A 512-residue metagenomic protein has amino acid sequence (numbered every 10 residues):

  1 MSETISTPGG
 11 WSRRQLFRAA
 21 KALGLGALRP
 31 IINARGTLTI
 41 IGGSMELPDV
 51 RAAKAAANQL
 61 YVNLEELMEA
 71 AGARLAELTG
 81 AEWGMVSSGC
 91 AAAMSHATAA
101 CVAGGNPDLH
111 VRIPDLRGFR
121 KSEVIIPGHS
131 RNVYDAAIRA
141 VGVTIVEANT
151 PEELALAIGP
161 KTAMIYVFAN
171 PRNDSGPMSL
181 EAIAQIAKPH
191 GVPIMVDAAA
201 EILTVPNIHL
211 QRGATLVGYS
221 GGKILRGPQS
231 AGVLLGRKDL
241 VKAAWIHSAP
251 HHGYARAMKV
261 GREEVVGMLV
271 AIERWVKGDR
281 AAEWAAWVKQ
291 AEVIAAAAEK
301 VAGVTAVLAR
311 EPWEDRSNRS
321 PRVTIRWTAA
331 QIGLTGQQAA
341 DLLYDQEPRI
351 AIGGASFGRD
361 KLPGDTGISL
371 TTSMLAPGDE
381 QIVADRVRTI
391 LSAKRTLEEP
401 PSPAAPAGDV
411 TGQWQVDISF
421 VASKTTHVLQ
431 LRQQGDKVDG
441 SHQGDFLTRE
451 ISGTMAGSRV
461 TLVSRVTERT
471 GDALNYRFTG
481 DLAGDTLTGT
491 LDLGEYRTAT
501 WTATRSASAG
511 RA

Functional and structural regions predicted by a protein language model:
M1-W11: N-terminal secretory signal peptides
S12, F17-M45, G72-S87, A91-R280 (+7 more regions): Conserved PLP-enzyme active-site core in the AAT-like
K21-A22, E299-K394: Conserved C-terminal alpha-helix-loop-beta "cap" of PLP-dependent enzymes that closes/shapes the active-site mouth
P30-I40, D49-N58, R319-I325: Generic N-terminal amphipathic, Lys/Arg-enriched alpha-helix
T39-V50, Y61-A70: A structural motif shared across PLP-dependent enzymes of the aminotransferase-like
A281, A285: Anionic-ligand-binding alpha/beta catalytic cores of soluble enzymes and soluble regulatory domains that recognize
L397-A407: Long, charged amphipathic helices and adjacent flexible linkers at domain junctions
P406-A512: Central antiparallel beta-sheet cores of small beta-barrel/beta-sandwich binding domains
